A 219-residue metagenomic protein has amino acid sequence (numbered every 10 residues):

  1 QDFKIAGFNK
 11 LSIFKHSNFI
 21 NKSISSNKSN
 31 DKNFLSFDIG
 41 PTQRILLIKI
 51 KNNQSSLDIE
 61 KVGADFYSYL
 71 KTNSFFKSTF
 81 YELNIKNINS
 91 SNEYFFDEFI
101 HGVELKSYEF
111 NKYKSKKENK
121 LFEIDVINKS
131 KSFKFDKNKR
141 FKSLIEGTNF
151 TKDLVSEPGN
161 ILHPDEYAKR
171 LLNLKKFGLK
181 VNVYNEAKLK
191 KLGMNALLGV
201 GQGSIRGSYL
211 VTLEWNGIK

Functional and structural regions predicted by a protein language model:
Q1-K219: Short amphipathic alpha-helical segment within the helicase RecA-like ATPase core that mediates nucleic-acid
